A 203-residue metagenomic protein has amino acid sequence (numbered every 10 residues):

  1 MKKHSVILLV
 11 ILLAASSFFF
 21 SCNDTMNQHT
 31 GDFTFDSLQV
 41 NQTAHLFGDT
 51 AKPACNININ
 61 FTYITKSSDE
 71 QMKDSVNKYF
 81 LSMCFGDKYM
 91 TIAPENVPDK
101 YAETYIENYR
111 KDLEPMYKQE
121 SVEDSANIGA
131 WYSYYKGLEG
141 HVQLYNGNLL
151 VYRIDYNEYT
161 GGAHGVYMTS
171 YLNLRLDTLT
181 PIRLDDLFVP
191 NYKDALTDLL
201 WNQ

Functional and structural regions predicted by a protein language model:
M1-T34: Bacterial Sec-dependent N-terminal signal peptides
C22-Q203: Compositionally biased intrinsically disordered regions enriched in Thr/Gly
